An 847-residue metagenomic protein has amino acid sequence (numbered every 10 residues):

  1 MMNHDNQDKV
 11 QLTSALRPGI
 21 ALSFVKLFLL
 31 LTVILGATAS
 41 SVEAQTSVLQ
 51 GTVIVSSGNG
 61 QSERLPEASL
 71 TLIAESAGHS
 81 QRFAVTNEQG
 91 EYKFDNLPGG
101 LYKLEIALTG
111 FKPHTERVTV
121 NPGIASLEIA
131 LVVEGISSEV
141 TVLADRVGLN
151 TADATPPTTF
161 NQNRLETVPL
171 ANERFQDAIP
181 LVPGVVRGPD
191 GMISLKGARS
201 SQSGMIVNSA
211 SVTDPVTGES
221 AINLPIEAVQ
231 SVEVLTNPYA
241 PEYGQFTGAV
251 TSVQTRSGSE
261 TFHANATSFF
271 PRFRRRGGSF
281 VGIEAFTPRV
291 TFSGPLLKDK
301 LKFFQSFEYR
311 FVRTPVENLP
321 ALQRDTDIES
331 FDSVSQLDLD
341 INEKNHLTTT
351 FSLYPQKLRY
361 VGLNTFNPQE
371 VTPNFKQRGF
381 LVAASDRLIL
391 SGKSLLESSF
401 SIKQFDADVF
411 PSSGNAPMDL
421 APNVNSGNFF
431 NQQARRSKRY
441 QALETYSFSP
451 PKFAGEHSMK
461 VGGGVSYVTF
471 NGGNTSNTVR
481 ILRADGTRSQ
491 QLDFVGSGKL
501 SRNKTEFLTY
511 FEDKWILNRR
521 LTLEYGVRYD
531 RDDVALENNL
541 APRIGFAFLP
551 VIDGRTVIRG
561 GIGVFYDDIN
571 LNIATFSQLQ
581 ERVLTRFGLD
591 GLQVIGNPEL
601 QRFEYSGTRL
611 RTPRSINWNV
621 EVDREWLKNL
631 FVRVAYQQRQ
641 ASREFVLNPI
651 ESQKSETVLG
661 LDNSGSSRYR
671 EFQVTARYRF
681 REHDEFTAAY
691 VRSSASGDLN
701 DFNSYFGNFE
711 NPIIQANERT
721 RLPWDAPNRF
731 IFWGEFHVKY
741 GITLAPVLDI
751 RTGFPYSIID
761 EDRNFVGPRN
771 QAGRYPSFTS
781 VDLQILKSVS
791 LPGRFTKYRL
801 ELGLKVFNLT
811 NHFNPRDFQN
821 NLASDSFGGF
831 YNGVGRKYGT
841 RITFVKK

Functional and structural regions predicted by a protein language model:
S41-N161, P225-E227: Periplasm-facing N-terminal accessory domains of Gram-negative outer-membrane beta-barrel systems
F111-K112, T119-E128, S138-S257, F269-G277 (+3 more regions): Periplasmic N-terminal accessory/gating domains of Gram-negative outer-membrane beta-barrel systems
R187, P241-G244, G258-H263, L297-L301 (+10 more regions): Short loop/turn motifs that connect adjacent beta-strands in outer-membrane beta-barrel proteins
G282-K357, N374-S398, P542: Transmembrane beta-barrel wall of Gram-negative outer-membrane proteins
E329, N342-Y510, E651-Q673: Replace "related TpsB outer-membrane translocases also match" with "some related outer-membrane beta-barrels such as
G545-G660, G665, Y669, P776: Solvent-exposed loop/turn elements at secondary-structure boundaries
N629, K739-N764, F778-S780, L786-K847: C-terminal beta-signal and adjacent terminal beta-strands/loops of Gram-negative outer-membrane beta-barrel proteins
R633-I758: Gram-negative outer-membrane beta-barrel transporters
